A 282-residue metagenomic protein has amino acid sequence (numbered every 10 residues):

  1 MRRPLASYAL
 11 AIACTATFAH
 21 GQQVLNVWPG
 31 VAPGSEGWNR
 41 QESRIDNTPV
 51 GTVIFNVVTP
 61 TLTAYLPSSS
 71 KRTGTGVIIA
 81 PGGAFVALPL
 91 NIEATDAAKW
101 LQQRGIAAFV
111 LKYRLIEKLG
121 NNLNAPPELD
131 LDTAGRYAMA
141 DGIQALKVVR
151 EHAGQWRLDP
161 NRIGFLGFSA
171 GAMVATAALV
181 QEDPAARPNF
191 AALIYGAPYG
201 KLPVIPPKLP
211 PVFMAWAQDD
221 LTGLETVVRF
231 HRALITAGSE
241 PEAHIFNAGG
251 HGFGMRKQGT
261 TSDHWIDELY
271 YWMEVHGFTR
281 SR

Functional and structural regions predicted by a protein language model:
M1-A9: Bacterial N-terminal signal peptides that target proteins for export
C14-A16: N-terminal signal peptide c-region/cleavage motif recognized by signal peptidases
V31, Q218-L221, A248-G250: Acidic beta-to-alpha connecting loop that harbors the catalytic carboxylate
V31-I54, V58-T63, S68-V77, G82-W156 (+1 more regions): Serine-hydrolase catalytic machinery in alpha/beta-hydrolase-like enzymes
Y137-K208: Primarily recognizes the serine-hydrolase "nucleophile elbow" in alpha/beta-hydrolase and SGNH/GDSL folds
M214-W216: Short beta-strand/loop motif that positions the catalytic acidic residue of the alpha/beta-hydrolase fold
L221-V227: Conserved alpha/beta-hydrolase "acid-adjacent" motif
A237-R282: C-terminal catalytic histidine-bearing segment of alpha/beta-hydrolase fold enzymes
